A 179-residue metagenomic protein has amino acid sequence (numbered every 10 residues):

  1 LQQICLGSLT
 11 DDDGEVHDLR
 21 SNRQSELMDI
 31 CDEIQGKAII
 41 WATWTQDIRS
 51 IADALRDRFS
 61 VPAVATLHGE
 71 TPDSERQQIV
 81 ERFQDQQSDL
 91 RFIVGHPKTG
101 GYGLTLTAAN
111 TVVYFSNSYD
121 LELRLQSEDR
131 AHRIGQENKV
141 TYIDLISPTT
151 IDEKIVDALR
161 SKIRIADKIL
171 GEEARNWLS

Functional and structural regions predicted by a protein language model:
L1-L104, L170-S179: Conserved Helicase C-terminal RecA-like lobe
Q35, D89, A109, E137-V140: A structure-centric signal for secondary-structure junctions around beta-strands
W44, N110, I163: Short, flexible active-site-adjacent loop segments at beta-strand->alpha-helix junctions, enriched in small/polar
I51-A54, L104-A108, L125-Q126, V156-D157: Short amphipathic alpha-helical segments
I93, V112-V113, A131: Short, well-ordered beta-strand core segments
G100, S118-Y119: Flexible glycine-rich beta->alpha loop in the catalytic core of nucleotide-sugar glycosyltransferases
L104-N117, V140-L145: A short beta-strand element within the Helicase C-terminal
Y119-S179: A conserved SF2-helicase RecA2
